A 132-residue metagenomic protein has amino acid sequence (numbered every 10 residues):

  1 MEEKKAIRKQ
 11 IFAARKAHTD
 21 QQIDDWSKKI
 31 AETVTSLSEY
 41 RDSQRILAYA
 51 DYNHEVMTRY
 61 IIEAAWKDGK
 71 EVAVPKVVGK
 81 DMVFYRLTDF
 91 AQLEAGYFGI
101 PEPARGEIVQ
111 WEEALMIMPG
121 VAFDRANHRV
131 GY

Functional and structural regions predicted by a protein language model:
M1-V109: N-terminal active-site beta-alpha-beta segment that forms phosphate/nucleotide-binding and substrate-recognition loops
E112-R125: Helix-hairpin-helix/helix-loop-helix acidic hairpins
D124-Y132: Glycine/threonine-rich flexible loop motifs
